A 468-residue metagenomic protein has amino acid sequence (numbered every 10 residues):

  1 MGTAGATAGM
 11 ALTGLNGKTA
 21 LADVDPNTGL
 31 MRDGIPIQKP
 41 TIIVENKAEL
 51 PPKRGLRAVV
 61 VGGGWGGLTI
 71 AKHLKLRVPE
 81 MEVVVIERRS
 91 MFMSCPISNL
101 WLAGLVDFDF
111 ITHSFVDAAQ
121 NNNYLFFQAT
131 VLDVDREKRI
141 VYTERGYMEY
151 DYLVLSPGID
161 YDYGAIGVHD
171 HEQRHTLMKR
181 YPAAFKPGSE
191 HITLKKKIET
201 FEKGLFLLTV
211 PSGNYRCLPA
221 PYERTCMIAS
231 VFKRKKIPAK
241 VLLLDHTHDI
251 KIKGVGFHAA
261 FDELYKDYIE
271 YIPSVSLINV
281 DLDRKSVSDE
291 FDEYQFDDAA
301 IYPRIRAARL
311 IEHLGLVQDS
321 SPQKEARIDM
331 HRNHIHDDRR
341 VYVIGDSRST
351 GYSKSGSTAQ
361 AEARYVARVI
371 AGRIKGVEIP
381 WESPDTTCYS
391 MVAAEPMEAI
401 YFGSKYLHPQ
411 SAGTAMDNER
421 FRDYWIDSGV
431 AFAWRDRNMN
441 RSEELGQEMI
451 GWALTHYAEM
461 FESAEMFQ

Functional and structural regions predicted by a protein language model:
M1-A20: N-terminal export signals
A20-Q38, I43-L125, S212-K253, A464: Beta1-alpha1 glycine-rich phosphate/pyrophosphate-binding loop at the start of Rossmann-like nucleotide-binding domains
G34, P52-R54, I400-Q468: C-terminal auxiliary extensions adjacent to catalytic cores
I37-V44, G158-K235: Glycine-rich dinucleotide-binding loop and its adjacent helix/turn
V61, M148-D160, F296-R304: Short hydrophobic core segments
N121-A129, D133, V141, S230-K324 (+1 more regions): A Rossmann-like FAD-binding core segment of flavoenzymes
Q173-T200, D297-A361: FAD-site-proximal beta/loop scaffold in flavoenzymes
S347-P384, S390-M391: A conserved FAD-binding loop/helix module that cradles the flavin
